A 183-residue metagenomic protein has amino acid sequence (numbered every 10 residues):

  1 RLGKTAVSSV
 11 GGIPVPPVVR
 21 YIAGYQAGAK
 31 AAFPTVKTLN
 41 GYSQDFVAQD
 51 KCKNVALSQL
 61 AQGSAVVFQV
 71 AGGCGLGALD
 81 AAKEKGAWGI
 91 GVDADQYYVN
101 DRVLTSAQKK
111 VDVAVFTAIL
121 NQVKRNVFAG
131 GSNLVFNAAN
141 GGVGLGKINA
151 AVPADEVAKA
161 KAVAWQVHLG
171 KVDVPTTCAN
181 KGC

Functional and structural regions predicted by a protein language model:
R1-C183: A residue-level marker of the well-folded mature domains of exported/periplasmic proteins
